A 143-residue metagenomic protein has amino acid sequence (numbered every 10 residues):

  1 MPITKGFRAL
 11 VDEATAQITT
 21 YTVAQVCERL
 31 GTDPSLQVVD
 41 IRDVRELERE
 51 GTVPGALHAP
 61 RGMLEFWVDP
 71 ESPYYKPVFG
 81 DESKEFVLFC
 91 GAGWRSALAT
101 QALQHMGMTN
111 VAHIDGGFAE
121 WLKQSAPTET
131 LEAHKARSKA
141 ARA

Functional and structural regions predicted by a protein language model:
M1-L36, V44-F86, W94-A143: Rhodanese-like catalytic fold shared by cysteine-dependent sulfurtransferases and DSP/PTP-type phosphatases
V39: Active-site flanking residues adjacent to catalytic metal/cofactor-binding acidic residues
F89: Short, surface-exposed ligand- or partner-binding patches at beta-edge/loop junctions that are enriched in aromatics
